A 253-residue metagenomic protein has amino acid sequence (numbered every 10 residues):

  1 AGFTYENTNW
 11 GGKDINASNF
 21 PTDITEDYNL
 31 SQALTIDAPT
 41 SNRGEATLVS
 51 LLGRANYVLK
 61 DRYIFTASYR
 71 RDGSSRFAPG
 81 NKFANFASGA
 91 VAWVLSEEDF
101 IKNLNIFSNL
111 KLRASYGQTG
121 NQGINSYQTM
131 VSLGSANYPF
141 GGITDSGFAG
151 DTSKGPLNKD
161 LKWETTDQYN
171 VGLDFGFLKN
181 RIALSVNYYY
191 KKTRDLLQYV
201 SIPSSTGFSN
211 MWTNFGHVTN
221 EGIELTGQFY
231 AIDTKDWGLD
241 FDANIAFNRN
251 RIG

Functional and structural regions predicted by a protein language model:
A1-G253: Extracellular/periplasmic, surface-exposed regions of secreted and cell-surface proteins
